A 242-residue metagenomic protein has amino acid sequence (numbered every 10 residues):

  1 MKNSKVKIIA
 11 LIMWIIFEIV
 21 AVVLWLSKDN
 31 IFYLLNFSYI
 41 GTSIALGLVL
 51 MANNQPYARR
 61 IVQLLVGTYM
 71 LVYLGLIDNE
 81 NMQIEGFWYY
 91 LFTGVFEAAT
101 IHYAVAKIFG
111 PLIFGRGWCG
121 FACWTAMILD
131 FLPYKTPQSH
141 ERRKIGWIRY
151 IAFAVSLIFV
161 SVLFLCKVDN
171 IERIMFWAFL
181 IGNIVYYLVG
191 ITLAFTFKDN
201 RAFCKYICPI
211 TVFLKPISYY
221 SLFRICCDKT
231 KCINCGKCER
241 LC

Functional and structural regions predicted by a protein language model:
M1-R240: Non-ligating segments of multi-cofactor redox enzymes
